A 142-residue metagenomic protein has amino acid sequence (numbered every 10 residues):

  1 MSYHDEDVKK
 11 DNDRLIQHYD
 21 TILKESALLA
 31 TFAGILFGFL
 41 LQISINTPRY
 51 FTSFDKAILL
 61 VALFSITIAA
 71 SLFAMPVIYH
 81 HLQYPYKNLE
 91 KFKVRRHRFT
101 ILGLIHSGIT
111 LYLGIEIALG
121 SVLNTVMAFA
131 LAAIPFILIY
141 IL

Functional and structural regions predicted by a protein language model:
M1-D11, M75: Short, charged cytosolic
D7, R14, Y84-K87: Short, functionally important structural connectors and interaction interfaces within domains
N12-I22, L89: Cytosolic juxtamembrane amphipathic/interface segments immediately preceding and feeding into a transmembrane helix
H18, I22-E25, L29, R95: Heptad-repeat coiled-coil/leucine-zipper interface motif in alpha-helices, recognizing the periodic a/d hydrophobic core
K24-H81, I105-S121, V126-L142: Alpha-helical transmembrane segments and their immediate juxtamembrane boundary regions in integral membrane proteins
P76-R95: Membrane-helix boundary/interface segments in integral membrane proteins
R96, L102-G103: Hydrophobic alpha-helical transmembrane segments and adjacent short intramembrane/lumenal linkers of inner/organellar
